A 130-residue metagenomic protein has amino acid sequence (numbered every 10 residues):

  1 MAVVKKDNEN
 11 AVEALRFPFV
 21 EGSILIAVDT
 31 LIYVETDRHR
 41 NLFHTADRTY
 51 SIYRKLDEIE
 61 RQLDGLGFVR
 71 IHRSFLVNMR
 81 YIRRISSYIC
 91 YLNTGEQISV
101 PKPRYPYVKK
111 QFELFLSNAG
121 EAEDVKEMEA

Functional and structural regions predicted by a protein language model:
M1-E9, E121-A130: N-terminal regulatory/sensing modules of transcriptional regulators
A2-N93, Q97: Conserved binding/recognition cores within well-folded domains
K5-K6, K55, K102, K109-K110 (+1 more regions): Context-gated lysine
L92-K110, L114: C-terminal structural segments of small proteins and small subunits
Y107-V125, E129: C-terminal output/interaction extensions
